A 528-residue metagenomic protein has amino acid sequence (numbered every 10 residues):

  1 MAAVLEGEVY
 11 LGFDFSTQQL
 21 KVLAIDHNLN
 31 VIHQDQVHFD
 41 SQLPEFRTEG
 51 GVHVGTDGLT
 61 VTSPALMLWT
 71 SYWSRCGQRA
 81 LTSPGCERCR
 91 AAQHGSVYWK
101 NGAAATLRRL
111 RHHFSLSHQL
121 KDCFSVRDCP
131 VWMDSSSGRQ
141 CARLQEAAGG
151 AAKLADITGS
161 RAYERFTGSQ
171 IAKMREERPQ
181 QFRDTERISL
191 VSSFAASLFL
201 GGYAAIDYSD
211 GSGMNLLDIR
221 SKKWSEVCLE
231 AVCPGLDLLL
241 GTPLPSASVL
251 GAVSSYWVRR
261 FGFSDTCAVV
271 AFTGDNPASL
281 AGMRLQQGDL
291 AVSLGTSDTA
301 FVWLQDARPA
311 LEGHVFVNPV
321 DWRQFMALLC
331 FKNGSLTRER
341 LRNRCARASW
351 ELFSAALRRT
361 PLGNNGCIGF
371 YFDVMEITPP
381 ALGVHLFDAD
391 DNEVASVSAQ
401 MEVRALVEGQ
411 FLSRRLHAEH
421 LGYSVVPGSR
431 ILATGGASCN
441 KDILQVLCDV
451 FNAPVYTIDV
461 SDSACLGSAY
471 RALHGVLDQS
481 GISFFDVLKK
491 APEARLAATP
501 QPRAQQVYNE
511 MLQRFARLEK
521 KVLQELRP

Functional and structural regions predicted by a protein language model:
M1-H118, D184, D237, V258-A268 (+4 more regions): N-terminal glycine/serine-rich phosphate-binding loop of ATP-dependent small-molecule kinases, especially carbohydrate
A2-L5, L11-G12, K21-H27, G138 (+6 more regions): Active-site core segments that coordinate phosphate-bearing ligands/cofactors across diverse enzyme families
E49-T62, F124-V126, L154-D156, G211: Glycine-/proline-rich flexible loop or hinge segments
G77-P130, S160-R165, A196, G202-L217 (+1 more regions): Short beta-strand-loop/turn "lid" adjacent to the catalytic site in phosphate-handling enzymes
D134: Carbohydrate-associated surface elements
C233-P245: A conserved helix-loop-beta module that forms one wall/lid of the active-site cleft in ATP-utilizing catalytic domains
